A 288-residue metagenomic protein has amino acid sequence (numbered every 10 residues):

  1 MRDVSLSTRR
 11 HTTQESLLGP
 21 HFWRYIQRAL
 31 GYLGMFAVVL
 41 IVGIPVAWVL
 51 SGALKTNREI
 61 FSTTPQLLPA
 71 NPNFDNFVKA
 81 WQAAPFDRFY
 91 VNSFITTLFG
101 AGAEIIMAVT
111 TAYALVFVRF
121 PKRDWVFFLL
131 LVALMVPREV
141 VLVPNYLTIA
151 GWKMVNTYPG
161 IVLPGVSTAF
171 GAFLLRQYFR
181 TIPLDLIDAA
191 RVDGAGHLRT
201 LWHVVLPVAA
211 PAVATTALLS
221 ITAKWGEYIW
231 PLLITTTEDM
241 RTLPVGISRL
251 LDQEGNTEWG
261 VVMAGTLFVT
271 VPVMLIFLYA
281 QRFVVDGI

Functional and structural regions predicted by a protein language model:
M1-W23: Short, Lys/Arg-rich, polar N-terminal cytosolic tail immediately upstream of the first transmembrane signal-anchor
R9, W23, R28-I288: A structural signal for multi-pass alpha-helical bundles of membrane permease subunits that mediate small-molecule
